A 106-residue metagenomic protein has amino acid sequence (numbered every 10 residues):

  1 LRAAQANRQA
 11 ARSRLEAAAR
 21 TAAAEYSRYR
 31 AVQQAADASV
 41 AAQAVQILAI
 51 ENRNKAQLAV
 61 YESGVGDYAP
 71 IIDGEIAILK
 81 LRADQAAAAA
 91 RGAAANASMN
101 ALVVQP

Functional and structural regions predicted by a protein language model:
A3-D84, A88-L102: Amphipathic alpha-helical coiled-coil segments
V104-P106: Short, solvent-exposed mixed-charge patches
